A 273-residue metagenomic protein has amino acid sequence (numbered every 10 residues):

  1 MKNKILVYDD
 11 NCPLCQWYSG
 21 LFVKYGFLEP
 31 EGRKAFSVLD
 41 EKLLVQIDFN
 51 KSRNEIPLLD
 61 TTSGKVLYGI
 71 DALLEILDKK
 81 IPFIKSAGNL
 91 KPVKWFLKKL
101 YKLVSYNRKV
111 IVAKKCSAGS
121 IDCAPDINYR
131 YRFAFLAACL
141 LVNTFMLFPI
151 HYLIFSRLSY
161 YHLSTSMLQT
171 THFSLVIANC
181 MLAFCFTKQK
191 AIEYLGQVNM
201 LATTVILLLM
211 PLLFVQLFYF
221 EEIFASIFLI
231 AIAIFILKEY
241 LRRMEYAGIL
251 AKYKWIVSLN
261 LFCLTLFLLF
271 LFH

Functional and structural regions predicted by a protein language model:
M1-P30: Local sequence-structure signature of Cys/Sec-based thiol-disulfide redox active-site neighborhoods
K24-F27, K34, G88, V112: Short linear functional motifs in flexible/disordered or boundary regions
F27-L43, R53: Thiol-based oxidoreductase modules, predominantly thioredoxin-like and allied folds used for disulfide exchange
L43-L44, F49-F155, P211-F220, I230-Y246 (+1 more regions): Thiol/selenol-based redox catalytic cores and closely related redox-interacting motifs
A113-S117, L158-Y160, I206-P211, F267-F272: Short, highly charged low-complexity linear segments
I150-V257: Alpha-helical transmembrane segments forming the membrane-embedded cores of inner-membrane proteins across
K252-H273: Final/C-terminal transmembrane alpha-helix of multipass membrane proteins
